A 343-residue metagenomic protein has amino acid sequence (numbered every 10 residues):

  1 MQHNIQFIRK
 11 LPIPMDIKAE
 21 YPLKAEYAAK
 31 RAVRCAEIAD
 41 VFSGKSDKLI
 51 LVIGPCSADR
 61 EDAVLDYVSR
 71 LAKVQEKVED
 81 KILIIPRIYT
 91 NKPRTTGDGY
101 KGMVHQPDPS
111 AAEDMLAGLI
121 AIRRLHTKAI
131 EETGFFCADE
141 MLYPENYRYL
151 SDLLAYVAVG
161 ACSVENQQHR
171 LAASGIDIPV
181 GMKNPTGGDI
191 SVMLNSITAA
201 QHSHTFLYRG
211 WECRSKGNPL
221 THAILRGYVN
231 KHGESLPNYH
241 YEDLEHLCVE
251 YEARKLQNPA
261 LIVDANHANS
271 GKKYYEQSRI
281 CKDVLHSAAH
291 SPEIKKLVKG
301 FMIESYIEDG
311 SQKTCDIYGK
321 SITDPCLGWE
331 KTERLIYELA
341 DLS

Functional and structural regions predicted by a protein language model:
M1-S43: N- or domain-start disorder-to-order transition segments that initiate the globular core
Q2, R9, V68, K81-H246 (+7 more regions): Active-site-facing alpha/beta catalytic cores
Y27-I38, G44, V74-I85, N91 (+1 more regions): N-terminal beta-rich core of secreted/periplasmic extracellular enzymes
F42-K45, A72-E79, T127-E132, S215 (+2 more regions): Acidic (Asp/Glu)-rich catalytic clusters
I50-A63, D324: Conserved phosphate/anionic-ligand binding catalytic regions in large, soluble enzymes, centered on
G54, V263, G328: Conserved, mostly hydrophobic/aromatic
C56-D59, N258, N266-K272: Short acidic, Gly/Ser-rich segments with clustered Asp/Glu that frequently serve as metal-coordination loops in enzyme
S305-S343: Internal helix-turn-beta structural module
